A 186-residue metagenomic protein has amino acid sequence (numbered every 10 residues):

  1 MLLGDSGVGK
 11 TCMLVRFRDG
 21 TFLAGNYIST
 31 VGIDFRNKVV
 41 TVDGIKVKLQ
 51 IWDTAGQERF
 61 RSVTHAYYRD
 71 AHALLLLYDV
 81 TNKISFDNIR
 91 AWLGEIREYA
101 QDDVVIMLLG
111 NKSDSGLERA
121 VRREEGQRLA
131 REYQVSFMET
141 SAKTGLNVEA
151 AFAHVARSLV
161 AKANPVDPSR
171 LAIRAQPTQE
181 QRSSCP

Functional and structural regions predicted by a protein language model:
M1-G7, T11, R18, F22 (+2 more regions): Conserved P-loop small GTPase signature centered on TRAFAC-class small GTPases
R18, A55-G56, H72, D79: Short glycine-/small-residue-rich Rossmann-like dinucleotide-binding loops
N26-T64, R69: Switch I (G2) and immediately adjacent beta-strands of P-loop GTPase domains
Y27, Y67, W92, E125-G126: A general structural detector for well-ordered alpha-helical segments in enzyme core domains, enriched
V31-G32, V47, G56-R59, S85-N88 (+2 more regions): Helical mechanochemical/support elements of P-loop NTPase systems and associated helical scaffolds
I51-W52, L75-D79, L108-N111: Conserved beta-strand segments of the P-loop GTPase G domain that flank and frequently precede/overlap
R61-N82, L93-E95: Inter-motif core of Ras-like GTPase G domains
K83-Q101, H154: Amphipathic helical hotspot of TIR/SEFIR-family domains
